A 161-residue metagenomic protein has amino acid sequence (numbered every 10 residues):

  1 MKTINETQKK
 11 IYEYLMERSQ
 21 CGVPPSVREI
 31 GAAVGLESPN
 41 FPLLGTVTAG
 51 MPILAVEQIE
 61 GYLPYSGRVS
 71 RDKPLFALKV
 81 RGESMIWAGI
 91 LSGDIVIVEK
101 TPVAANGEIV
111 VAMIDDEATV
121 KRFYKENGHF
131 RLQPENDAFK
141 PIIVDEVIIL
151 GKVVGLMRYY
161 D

Functional and structural regions predicted by a protein language model:
K2, P24, E29-A32, N40-L91 (+5 more regions): Short, positionally conserved secondary-structure boundary motifs
I4-I11, S26: N-terminal positioning helix adjacent to the helix-turn-helix/winged-helix DNA-binding module
E13-R18: Short amphipathic alpha-helical elements of helix-turn-helix/winged-helix folds
G93-D94, E108: Structural motif
I97-V98, V111: Hydrophobic beta-strand signal
N136-K140: Flexible, small-/acidic-enriched active-site or ligand-binding loops
